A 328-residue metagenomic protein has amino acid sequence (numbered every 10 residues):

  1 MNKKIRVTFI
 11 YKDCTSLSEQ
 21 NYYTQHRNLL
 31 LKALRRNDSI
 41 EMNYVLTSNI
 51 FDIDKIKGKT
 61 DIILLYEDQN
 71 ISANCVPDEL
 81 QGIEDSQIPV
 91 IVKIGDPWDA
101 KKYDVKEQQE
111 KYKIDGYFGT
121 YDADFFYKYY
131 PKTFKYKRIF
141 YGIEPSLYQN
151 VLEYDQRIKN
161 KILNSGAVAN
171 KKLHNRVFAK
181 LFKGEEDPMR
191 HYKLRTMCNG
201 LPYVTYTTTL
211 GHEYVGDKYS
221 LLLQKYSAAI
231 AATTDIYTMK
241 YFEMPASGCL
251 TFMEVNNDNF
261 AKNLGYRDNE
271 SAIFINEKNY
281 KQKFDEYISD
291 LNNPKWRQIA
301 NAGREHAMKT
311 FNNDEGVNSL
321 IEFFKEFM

Functional and structural regions predicted by a protein language model:
M1-I5, F324-M328: Short, Lys/Arg-enriched, disordered terminal segments
K3-T60, L65-G82, P89-E243, L250-L264 (+2 more regions): Nucleotide-sugar donor-binding catalytic core of glycosyltransferases
L29, D78, K193, Q282-E286 (+2 more regions): Alpha-helical elements of Rossmann-like donor-binding domains used by nucleotide-donor carbohydrate transfer enzymes
Y241, A246-C249, I275-N276, W296-A300: Active-site/pore-lining binding-face segments in mid-to-C-terminal subdomains
D268-I275: A short acidic/histidine/glycine-rich donor-binding loop in glycosyltransferase catalytic cores
N276-K295: C-terminal "capping" alpha-helix adjacent to the active site of nucleotide-linked donor transferases in cell-envelope
L291-K325: A charged, aromatic-enriched C-terminal amphipathic alpha-helix characteristic of glycosyltransferases across folds
